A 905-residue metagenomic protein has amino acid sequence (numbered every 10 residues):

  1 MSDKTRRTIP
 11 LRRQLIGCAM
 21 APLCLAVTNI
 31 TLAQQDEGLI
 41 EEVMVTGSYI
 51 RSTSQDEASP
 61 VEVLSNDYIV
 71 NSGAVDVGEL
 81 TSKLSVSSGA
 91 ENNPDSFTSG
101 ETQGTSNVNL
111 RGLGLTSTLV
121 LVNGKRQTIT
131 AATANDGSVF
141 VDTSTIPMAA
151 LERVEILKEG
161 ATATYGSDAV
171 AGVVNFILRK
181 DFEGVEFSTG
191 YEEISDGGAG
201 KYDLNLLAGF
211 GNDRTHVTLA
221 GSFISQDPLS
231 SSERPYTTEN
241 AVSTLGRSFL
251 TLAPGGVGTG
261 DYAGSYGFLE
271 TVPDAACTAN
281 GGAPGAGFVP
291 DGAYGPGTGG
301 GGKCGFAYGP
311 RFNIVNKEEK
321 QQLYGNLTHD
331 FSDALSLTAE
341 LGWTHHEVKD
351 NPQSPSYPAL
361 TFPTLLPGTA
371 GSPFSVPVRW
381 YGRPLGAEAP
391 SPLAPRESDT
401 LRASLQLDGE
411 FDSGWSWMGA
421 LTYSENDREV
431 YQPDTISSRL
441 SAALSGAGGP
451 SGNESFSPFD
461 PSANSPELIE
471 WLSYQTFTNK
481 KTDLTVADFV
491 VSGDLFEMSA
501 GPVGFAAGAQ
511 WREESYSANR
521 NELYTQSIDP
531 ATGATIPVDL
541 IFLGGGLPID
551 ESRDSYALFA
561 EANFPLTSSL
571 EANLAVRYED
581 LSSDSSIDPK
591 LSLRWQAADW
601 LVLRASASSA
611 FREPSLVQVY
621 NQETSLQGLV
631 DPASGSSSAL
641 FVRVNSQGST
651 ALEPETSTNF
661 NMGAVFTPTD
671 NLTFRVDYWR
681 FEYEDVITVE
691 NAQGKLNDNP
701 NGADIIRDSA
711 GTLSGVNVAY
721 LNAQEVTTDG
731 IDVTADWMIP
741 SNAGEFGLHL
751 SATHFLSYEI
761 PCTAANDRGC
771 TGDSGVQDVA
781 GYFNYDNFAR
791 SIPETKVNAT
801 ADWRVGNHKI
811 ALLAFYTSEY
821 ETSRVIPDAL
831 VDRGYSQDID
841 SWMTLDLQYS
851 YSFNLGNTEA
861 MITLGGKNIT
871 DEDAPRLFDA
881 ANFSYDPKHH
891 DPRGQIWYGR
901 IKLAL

Functional and structural regions predicted by a protein language model:
M1-S85, I146, N205, G209 (+4 more regions): N-terminal Sec signal peptide and the immediately downstream disordered periplasmic leader that contains the TonB box
D36-G38, D181-G184, G197, R214 (+9 more regions): Short loop/turn motifs that connect adjacent beta-strands in outer-membrane beta-barrel proteins
V77-L80, V108-N109, V141-S144, D168-T189 (+1 more regions): N-terminal periplasmic accessory domains that precede and gate Gram-negative outer-membrane beta-barrel machines
T81-R126: Extracytoplasmic beta-strand/coil segments of soluble accessory domains associated with Gram-negative outer-membrane
K125-K158: Short acidic/polar hinge/loop motifs at secondary-structure boundaries that mediate gating or recognition
N135, L229, E239-T244, A279-E318 (+5 more regions): Surface-exposed, low-complexity loop segments enriched in small/polar and acidic residues
S437, L756-S757, L813-I826, S852-L905: C-terminal beta-signal and adjacent terminal beta-strands/loops of Gram-negative outer-membrane beta-barrel proteins
L626, A752-A764, R768-N854, D879: C-terminal beta-barrel architecture of Gram-negative outer-membrane proteins
